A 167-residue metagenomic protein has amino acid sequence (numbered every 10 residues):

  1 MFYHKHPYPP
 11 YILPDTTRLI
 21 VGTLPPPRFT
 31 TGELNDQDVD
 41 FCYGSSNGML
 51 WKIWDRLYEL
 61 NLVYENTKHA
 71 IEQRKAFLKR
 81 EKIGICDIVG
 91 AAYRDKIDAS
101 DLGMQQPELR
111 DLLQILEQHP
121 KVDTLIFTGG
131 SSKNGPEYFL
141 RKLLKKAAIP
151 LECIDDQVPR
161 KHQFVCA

Functional and structural regions predicted by a protein language model:
M1-R56, L60, I115-Q118, K142-K145 (+1 more regions): Active-site and ligand/interface coordination hotspots across diverse enzymes and nucleic-acid-associated assemblies
F2-K5, P10, V89-A167: Glycine/proline-rich loop-helix segments at beta-alpha junctions forming the active-site rim of enzyme cores
P14-T16, K79-E81, K121: Residue-level preference for short coil/turn positions at secondary-structure junctions
I20, K82, F127: Short glycine/serine/threonine-biased micro-segments
L24, Q73-K79, F139-L144: Generic hydrophobic, helix-prone segments enriched in Leu/Val/Ile
P26-F29, E65-I71, R110-L113: Short N-terminal helix-initiation segments at or just after the protein's N-terminus
E33-L102: Short, surface-exposed acidic-centric catalytic microdomains
